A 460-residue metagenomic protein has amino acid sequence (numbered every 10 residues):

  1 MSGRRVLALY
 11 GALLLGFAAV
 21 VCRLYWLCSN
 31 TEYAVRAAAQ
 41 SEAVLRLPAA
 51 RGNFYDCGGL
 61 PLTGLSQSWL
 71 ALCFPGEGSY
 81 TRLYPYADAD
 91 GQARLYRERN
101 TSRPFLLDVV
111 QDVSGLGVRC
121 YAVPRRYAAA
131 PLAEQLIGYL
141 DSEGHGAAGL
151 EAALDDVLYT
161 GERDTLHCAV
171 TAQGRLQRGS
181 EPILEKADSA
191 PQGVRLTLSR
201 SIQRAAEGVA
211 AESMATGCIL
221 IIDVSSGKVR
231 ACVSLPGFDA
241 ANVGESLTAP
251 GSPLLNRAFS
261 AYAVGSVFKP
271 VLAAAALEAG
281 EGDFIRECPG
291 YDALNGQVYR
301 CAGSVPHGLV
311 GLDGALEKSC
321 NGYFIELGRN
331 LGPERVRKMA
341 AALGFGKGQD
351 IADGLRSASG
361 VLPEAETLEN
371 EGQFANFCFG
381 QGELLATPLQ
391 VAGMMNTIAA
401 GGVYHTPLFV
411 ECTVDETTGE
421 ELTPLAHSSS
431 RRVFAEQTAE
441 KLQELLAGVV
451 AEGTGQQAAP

Functional and structural regions predicted by a protein language model:
M1-G244, R337-A342, A458-A459: Periplasmic/cell-envelope proteins involved in peptidoglycan metabolism and beta-lactam response
P61-T63, E181, D223-S266, V271-P460: Beta-lactam-recognizing serine transpeptidase/beta-lactamase-like catalytic domain environment
